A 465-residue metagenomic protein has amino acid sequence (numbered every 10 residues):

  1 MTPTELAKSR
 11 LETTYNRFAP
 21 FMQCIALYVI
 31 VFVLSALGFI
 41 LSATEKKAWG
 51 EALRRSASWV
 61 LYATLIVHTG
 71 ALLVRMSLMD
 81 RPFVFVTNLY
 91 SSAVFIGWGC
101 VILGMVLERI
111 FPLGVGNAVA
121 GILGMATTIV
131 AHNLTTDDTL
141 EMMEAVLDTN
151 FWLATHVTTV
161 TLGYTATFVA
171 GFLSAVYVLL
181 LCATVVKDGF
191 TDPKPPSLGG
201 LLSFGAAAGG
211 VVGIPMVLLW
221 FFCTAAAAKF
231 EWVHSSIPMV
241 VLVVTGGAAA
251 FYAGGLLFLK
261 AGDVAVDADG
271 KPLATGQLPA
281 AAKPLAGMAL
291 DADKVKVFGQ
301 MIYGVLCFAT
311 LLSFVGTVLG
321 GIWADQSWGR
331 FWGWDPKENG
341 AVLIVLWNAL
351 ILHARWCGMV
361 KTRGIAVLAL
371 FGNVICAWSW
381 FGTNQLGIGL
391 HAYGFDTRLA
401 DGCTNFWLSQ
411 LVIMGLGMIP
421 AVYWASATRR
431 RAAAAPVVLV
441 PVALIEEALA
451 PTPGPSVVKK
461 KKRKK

Functional and structural regions predicted by a protein language model:
M1, F18-K46, A52-R81, F85-E141 (+7 more regions): Hydrophobic cores of alpha-helical transmembrane segments in multi-pass integral membrane proteins
E144-D148: Segments that form or flank anion-binding pockets
V186-L198, D291-M301: Hydrophobic, small-residue-rich membrane helices and short re-entrant helix-turn-helix hairpins that build
P196-S203, G454-S456: Short secondary-structure subsegments characteristic of cysteine-rich extracellular domains
V437-K465: Long, low-complexity, intrinsically disordered cytosolic termini of multi-pass membrane proteins
